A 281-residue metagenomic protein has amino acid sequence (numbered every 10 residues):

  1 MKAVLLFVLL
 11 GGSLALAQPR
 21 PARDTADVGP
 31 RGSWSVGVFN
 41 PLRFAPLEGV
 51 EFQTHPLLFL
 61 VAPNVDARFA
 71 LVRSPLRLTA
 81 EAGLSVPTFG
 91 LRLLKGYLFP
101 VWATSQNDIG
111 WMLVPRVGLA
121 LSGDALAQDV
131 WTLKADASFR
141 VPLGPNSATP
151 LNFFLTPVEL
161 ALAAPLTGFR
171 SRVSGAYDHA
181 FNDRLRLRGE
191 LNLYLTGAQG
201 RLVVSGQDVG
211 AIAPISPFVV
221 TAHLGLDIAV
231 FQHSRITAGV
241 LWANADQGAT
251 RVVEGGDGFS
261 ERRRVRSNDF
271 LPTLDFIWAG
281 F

Functional and structural regions predicted by a protein language model:
M1-A22: Cleavable N-terminal export/targeting peptides
A17-F59, F259, R266-F281: Short glycine/proline- and aromatic-enriched beta-strand/turn motifs that initiate or cap beta-hairpins
P21, N107-F281: Outer-membrane beta-barrel transmembrane domain signature
S33-L42, P46-L60, V65-A67, L78-V86 (+7 more regions): Transmembrane beta-strand segments that form the barrel wall of outer-membrane beta-barrel proteins
N64-D66, G90-L98, P145-S147: Short, conserved acidic/polar surface loops in the N-terminal third of protein domains
V65-A70, L119-L121: Short, well-ordered amphipathic alpha-helices
L71-S74, F99, D208, G256-G258: Juxtamembrane/interface motifs at transmembrane-helix termini
P75-G123: Hydrophobic alpha-helical segments and helix pairs
